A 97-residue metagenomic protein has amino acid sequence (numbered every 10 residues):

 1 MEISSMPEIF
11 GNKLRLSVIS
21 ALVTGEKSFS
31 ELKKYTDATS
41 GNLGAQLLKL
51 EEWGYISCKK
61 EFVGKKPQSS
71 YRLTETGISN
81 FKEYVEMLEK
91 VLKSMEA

Functional and structural regions predicted by a protein language model:
M1-E2, I78-A97: Amphipathic alpha-helical dimerization/coiled-coil segments that flank or bridge DNA-binding/regulatory modules
E2-N42, V63-G64, Q68-R72: N-terminal helix-turn-helix DNA-binding core of bacterial DNA-binding proteins
Q46: Residues within the DNA-recognition helix of helix-turn-helix
G54: Glycine-centered, phosphate/nucleic-acid-interacting loop/turn motifs that mediate DNA/RNA or nucleotide
C58: Short beta-strand "wing" residues that participate in macromolecule-binding interfaces
L73-G77: Accessory beta->alpha helical hairpin/"wing" motif in late/C-terminal subdomains of nucleic-acid enzymes
